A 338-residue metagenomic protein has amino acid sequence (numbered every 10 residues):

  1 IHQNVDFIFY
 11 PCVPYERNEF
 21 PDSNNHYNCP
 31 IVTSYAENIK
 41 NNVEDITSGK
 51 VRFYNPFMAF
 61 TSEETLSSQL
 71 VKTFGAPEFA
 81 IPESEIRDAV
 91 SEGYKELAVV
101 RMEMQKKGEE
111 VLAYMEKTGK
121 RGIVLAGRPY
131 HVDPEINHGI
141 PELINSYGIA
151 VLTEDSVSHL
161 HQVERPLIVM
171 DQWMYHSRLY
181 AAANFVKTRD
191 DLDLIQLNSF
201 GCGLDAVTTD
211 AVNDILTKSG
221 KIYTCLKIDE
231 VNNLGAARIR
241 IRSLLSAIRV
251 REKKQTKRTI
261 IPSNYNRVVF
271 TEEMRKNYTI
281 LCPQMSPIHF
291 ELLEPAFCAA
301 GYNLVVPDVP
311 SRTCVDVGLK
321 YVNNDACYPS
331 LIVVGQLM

Functional and structural regions predicted by a protein language model:
I1-M338: An N-terminal assembly and electron-transfer interface module characteristic of large anaerobic redox and radical
